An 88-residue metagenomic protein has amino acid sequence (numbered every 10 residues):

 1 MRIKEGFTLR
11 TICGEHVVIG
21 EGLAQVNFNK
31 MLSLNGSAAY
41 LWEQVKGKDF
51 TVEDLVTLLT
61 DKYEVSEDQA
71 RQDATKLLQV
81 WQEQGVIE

Functional and structural regions predicted by a protein language model:
M1-E43, G47: Acidic, low-complexity/disordered tracts enriched in E/D and polar residues
K30-E88: Long, charge-rich, low-complexity alpha-helical segments
